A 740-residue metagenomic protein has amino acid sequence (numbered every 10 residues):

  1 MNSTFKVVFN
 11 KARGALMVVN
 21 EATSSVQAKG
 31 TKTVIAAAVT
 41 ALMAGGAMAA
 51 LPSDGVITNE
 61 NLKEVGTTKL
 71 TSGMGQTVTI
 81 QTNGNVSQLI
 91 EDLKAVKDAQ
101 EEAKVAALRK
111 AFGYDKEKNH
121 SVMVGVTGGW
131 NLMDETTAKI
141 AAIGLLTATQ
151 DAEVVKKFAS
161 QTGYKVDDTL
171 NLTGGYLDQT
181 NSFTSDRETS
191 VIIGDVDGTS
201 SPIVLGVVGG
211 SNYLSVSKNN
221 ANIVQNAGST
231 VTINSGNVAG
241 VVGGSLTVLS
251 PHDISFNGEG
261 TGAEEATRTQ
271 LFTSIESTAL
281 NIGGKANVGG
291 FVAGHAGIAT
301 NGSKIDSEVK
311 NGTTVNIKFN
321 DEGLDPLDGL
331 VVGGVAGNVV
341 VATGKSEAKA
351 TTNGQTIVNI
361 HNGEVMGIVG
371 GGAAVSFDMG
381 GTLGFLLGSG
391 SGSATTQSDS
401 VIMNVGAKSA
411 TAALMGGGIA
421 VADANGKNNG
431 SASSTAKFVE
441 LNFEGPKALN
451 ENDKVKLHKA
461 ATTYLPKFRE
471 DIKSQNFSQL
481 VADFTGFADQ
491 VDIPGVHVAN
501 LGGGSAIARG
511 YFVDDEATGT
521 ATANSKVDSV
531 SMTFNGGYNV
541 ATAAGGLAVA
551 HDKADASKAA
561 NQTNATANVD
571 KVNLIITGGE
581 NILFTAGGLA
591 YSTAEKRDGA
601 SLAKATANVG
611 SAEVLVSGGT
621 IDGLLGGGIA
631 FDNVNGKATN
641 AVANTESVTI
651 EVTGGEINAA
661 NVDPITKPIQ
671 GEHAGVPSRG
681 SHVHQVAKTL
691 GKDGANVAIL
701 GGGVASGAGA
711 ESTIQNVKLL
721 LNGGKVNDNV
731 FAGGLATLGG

Functional and structural regions predicted by a protein language model:
T4, V8-A49: Gram-negative bacterial Sec-dependent N-terminal signal peptides
L51-G206, S211-G240, S245-G367, A373-F584 (+3 more regions): Surface-exposed loop/turn motifs in large extracellular/passenger domains
